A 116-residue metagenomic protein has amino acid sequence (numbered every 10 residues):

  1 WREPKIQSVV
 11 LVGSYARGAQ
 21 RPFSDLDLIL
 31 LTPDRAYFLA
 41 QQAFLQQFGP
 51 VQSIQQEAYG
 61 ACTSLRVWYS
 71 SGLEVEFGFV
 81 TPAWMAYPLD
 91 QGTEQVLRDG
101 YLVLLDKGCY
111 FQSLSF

Functional and structural regions predicted by a protein language model:
W1-R2, G18-P22, R66-V67: Short secondary-structure boundary/capping segments within folded domains
W1-V10: Helical scaffold of the NTase/Pol beta-like nucleotidyltransferase catalytic core
S8, A16-A19, D90: Preference for short coil/turn "hinge" residues that link or interrupt alpha-helices
V10-V12, E57: Hydrophobic alpha-helical segments, principally membrane-spanning helices and signal/leader peptides
G13-Q47, G72-E74, G78: Catalytic metal-binding acidic patch
F48-F116: Conserved NTP/Mg2+-binding pocket subregion across the NTase superfamily
